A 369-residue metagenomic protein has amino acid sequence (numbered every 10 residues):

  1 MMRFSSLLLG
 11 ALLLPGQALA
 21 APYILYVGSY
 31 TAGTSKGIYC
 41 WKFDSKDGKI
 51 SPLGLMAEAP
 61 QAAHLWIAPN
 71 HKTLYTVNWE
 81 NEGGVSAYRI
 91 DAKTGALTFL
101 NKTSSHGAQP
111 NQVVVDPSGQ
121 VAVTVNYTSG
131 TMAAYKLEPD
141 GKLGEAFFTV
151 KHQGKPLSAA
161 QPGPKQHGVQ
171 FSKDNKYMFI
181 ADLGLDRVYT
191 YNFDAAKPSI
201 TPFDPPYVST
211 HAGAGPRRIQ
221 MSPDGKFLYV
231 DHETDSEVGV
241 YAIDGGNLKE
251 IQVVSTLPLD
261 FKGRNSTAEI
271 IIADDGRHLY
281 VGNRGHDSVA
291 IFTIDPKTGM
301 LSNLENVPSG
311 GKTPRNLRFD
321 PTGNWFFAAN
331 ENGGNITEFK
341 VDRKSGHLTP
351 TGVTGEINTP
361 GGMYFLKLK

Functional and structural regions predicted by a protein language model:
A21-F43: An edge-strand/N-cap motif at the start of beta-rich repeat modules
Y30-A32, W79-E80, Y127, L137 (+7 more regions): Short loop/turn segments immediately following the C-termini of beta-strands
T34, A59-N70, H106-V121, Q153-N175 (+4 more regions): Beta-rich, blade/repeat-based domains predominating in secreted/periplasmic proteins but also intracellular
S35-I38, E82-V85, G130-M132, D186-V188 (+3 more regions): Structural signal for beta-propeller blades
K42-G48, Y88-G95, Y135-G144, N192-I200 (+3 more regions): Short loop/turn segments immediately following beta-strands, especially the blade-tip and inter-blade linker loops
S51-A57, T98-T103, G154-A159, F203-S209 (+3 more regions): A short beta-strand motif characteristic of beta-propeller blades
P52-G119: Blade-loop segments of beta-propeller domains
